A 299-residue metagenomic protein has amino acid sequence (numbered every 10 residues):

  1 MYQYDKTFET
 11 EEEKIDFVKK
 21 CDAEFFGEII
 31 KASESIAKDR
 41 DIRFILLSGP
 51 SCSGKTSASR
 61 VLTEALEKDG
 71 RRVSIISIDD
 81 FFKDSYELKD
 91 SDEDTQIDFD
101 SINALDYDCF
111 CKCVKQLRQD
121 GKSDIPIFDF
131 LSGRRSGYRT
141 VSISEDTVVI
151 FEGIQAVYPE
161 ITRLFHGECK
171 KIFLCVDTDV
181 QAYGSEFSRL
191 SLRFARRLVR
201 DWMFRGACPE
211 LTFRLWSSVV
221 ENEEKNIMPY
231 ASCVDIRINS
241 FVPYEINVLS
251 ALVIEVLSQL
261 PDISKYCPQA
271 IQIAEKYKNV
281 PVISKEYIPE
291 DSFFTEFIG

Functional and structural regions predicted by a protein language model:
M1-K31: Charged, amphipathic alpha-helical linker segments immediately N-terminal to NTP-binding catalytic cores
K14, K19, F26, R40 (+2 more regions): Conserved NTP phosphate-binding and transfer environment spanning the P-loop NTPase/kinase superfamily
I45-L47: Hydrophobic anchor at the beta1->P-loop junction of P-loop NTPases
K55: Conserved lysine of the Walker
E64-S74: Post-Walker A helix-loop "phosphate-sensing" segment adjacent to the P-loop in P-loop NTPases
S74-I76, K83-S132, V148: Conserved nucleotide-sensing/catalytic segment adjacent to the nucleotide-binding pocket in NTP-handling enzymes
F110-G167, F213-Y230: Glycine-rich phosphate-binding loop used to anchor ATP phosphates in small-molecule kinases, encompassing both
